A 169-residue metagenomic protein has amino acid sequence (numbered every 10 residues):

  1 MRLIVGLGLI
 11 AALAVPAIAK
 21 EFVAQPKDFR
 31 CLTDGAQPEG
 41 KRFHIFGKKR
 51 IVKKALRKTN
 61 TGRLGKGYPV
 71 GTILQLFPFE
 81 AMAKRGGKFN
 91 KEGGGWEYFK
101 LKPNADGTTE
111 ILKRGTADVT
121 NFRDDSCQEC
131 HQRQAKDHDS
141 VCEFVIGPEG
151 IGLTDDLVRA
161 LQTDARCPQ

Functional and structural regions predicted by a protein language model:
M1-I4: Positively charged n-region of N-terminal signal peptides that target proteins for export
G6-A14: Bacterial N-terminal signal peptides
V15-A19: Sec/Tat signal peptide C-region and signal peptidase I cleavage site
K20-R42, G65-Q169: Sequence context surrounding c-type heme c attachment/ligation sites in exported
K48-G65: N-terminal post-signal-peptidase region of extra-cytosolic proteins
